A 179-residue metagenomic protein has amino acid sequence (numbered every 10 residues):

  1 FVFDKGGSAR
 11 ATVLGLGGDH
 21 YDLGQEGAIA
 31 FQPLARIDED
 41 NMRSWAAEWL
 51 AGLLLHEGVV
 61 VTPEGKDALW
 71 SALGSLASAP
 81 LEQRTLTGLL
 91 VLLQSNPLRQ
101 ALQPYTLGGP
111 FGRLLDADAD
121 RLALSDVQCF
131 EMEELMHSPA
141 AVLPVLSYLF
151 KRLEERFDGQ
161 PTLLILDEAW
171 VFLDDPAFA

Functional and structural regions predicted by a protein language model:
F1-G7: Aromatic (often tryptophan-rich) hydrophobic motifs at membrane interfaces
R10-G18, L23-A179: P-loop NTPase motor domains
